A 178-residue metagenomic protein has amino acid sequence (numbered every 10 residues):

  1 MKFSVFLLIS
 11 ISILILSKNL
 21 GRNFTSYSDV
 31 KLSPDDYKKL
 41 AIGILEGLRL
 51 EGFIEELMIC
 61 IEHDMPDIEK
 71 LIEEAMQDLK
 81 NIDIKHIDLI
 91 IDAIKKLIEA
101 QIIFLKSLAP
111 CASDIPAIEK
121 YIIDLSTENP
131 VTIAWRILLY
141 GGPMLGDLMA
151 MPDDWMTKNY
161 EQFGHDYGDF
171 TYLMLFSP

Functional and structural regions predicted by a protein language model:
K2-S17: Cleavable N-terminal signal peptides of Sec/SRP-targeted secreted and luminal proteins
R22-P178: Mature soluble extracellular domains of secreted precursor proteins
